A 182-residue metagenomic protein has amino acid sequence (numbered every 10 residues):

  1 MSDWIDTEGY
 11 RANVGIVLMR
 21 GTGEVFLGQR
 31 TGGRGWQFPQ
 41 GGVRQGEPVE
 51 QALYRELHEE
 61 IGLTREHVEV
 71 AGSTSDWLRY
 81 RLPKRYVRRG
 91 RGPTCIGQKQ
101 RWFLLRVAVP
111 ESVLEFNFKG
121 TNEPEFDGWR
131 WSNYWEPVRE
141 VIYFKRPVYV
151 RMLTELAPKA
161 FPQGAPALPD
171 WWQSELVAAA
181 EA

Functional and structural regions predicted by a protein language model:
M1-V17, G21, G92-P93: Acidic, metal-coordinating catalytic segment for phosphate/diphosphate chemistry, firing primarily on the Nudix
E24-V25: Entry beta-strands of beta-propeller and related beta-repeat scaffolds
G28-Q29: Catalytic-core environment of secreted peptidases
Q37-G41: A short gly/proline-enriched turn/hairpin at secondary-structure junctions
V43-Y143, P147, S174-E181: Unchanged
M152-E155: A small-molecule sensor/coupling module
F161-A182: A short, highly charged, low-complexity intrinsically disordered segment
